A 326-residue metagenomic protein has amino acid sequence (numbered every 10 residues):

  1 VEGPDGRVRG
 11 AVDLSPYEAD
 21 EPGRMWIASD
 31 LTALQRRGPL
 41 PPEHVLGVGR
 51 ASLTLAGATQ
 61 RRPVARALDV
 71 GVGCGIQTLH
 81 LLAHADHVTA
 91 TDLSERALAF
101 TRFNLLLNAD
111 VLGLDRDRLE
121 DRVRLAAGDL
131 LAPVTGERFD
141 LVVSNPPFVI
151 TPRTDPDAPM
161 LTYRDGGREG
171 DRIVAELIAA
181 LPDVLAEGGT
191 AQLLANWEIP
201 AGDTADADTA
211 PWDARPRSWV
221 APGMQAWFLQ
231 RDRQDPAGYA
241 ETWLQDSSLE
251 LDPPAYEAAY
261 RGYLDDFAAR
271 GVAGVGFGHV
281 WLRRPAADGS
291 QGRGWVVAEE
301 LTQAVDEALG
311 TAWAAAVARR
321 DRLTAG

Functional and structural regions predicted by a protein language model:
E2-A67, V72-H80, H84: SAM-dependent Rossmann-like transferase core, predominantly class I methyltransferases with a strong bias toward
D5, A273-V275, V280: Phosphate-binding P-loop/Walker A region and its immediate neighborhood
G6, G10-S15, E21, Q35 (+1 more regions): Acidic, low-complexity/disordered tracts enriched in E/D and polar residues
D30, R231, R283-P285, L301: Structured loops at beta-to-helix junctions and adjacent beta-edge loops in soluble globular domains
L40-A51, R61, L93-R261, G274: S-adenosylmethionine
H87-D92: Conserved SAM-binding motif I beta-strand of class I
Y260-A269, Q303: Glycine-rich, charged/polar anion/phosphate-binding loops that engage phosphate groups from diverse ligands
G278-D288: Core SAM-dependent methyltransferase catalytic element
